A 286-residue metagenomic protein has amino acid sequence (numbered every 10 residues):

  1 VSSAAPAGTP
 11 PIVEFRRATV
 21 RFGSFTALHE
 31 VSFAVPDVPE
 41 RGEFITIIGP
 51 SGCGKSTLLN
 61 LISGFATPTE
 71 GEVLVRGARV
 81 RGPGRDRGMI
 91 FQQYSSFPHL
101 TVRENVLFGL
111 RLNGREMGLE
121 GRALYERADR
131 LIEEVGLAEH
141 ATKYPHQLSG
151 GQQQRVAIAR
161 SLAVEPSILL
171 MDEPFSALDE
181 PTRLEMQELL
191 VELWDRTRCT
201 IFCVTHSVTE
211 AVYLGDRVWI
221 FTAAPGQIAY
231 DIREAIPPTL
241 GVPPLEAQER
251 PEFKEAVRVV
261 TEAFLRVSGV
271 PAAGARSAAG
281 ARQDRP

Functional and structural regions predicted by a protein language model:
S63: Helix-to-loop junction immediately C-terminal to a conserved catalytic motif
G71-G82: Conserved ABC transporter NBD signature motif
R103-R111, Y125, R233: Short helical segment in ABC ATPase nucleotide-binding domains corresponding to the A-loop/adjacent helical element
R111-G114, L119-E139, E192: Conserved ABC ATPase "signature" region
Y144-L148, Q152: Conserved ABC ATPase signature
I158: Hydrophobic anchor residue at the start of the ABC signature
A163-S167: A short, proline-enriched helix->beta-strand linker immediately N-terminal to the Walker B motif in ABC-type P-loop
L169-D172: Catalytic Walker B motif of ABC-type/P-loop ATPase nucleotide-binding domains
